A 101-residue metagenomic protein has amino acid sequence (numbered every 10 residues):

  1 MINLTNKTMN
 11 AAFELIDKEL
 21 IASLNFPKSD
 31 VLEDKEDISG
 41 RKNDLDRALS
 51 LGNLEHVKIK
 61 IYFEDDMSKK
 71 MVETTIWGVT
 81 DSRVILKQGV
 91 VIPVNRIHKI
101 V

Functional and structural regions predicted by a protein language model:
M1-S68, I100: Short glycine-rich, low-complexity segments
K58, M71, G89: Broad gene-expression machinery/nucleic-acid interaction feature
M71-W77: Short beta-strand-centered aromatic/proline hotspots
W77-V101: Short, Lys/Arg-rich amphipathic alpha-helical interaction segments that bind nucleic acids or acidic protein surfaces
